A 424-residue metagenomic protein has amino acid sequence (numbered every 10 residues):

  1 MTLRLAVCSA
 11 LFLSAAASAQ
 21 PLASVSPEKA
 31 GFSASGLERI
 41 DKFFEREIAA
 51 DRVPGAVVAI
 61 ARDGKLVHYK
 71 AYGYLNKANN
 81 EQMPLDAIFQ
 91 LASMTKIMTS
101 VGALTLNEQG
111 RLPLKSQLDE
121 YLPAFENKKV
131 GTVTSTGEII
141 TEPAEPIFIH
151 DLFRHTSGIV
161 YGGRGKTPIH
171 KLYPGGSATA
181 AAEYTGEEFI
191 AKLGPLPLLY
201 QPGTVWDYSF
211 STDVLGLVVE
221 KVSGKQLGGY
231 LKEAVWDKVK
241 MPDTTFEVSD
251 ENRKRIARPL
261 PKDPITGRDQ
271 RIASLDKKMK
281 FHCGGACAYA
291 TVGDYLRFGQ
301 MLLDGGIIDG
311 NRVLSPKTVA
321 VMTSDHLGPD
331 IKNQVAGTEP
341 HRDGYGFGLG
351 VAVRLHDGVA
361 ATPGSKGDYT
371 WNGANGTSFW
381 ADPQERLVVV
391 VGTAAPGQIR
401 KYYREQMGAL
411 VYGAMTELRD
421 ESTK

Functional and structural regions predicted by a protein language model:
R4-A15: Bacterial N-terminal signal peptides
A17-P21: Boundary at the C-terminal end of the N-terminal hydrophobic targeting segment
A23, K128-K366: Short, surface-exposed loop or secondary-structure junction motifs that flank catalytic or metal-binding residues
V25-F89, P113, N127-T134, R271-A273 (+3 more regions): Short, conserved catalytic-motif segment at the N-terminal edge
S33, K96, T291: Short, conserved phosphate/pyrophosphate- and ester-handling motifs at nucleotide-, phospho-/glycolipid
D41-E45, V58, G64, F89-L118 (+4 more regions): Active-site SXXK
F379-W380, R386-A395: Short, well-ordered beta-strand elements
